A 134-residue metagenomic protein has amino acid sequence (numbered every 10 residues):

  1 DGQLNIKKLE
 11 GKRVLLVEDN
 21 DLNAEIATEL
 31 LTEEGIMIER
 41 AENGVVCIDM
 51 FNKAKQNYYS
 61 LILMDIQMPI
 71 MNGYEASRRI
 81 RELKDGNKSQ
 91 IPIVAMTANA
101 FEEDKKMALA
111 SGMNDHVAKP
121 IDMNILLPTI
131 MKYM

Functional and structural regions predicted by a protein language model:
D1-M134: C-terminal compact regulatory domains
